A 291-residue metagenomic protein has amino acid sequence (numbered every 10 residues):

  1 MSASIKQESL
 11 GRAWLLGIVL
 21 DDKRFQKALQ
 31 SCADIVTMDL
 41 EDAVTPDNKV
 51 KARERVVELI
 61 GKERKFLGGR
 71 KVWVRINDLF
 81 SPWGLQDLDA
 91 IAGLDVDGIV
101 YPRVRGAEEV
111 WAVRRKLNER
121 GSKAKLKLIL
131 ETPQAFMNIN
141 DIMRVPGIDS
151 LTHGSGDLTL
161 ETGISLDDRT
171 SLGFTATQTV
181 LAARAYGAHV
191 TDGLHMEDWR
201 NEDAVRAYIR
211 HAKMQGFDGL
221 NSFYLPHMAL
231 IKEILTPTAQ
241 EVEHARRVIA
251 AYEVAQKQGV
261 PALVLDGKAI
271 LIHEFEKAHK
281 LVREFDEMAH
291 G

Functional and structural regions predicted by a protein language model:
M1-G291: Expand to "…catalyze enediolate/carbanion chemistry for C-C bond making/breaking, isomerization, decarboxylation
